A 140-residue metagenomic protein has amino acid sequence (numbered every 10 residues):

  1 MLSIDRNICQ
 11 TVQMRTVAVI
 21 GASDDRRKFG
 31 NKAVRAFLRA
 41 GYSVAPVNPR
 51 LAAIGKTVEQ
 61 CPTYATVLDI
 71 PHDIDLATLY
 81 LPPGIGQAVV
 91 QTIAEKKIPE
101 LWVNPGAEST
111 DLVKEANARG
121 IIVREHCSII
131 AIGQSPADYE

Functional and structural regions predicted by a protein language model:
L2-I4, K56-H72, T78-A88: Glycine-rich, highly charged phosphate/nucleotide-binding loops
Q13, H72-D73: Alpha-helix C-terminal capping/helix-to-coil transition sites in glycosyltransferase folds
R15, A40-Y42, K96-L101, R119-I121: A short helix->loop->beta-strand "cap" motif at the edges of active sites that frequently abuts
A18-I20: Conserved beta-strand elements of the Class I
R27-K28, R35-K56: NAD(P)-binding Rossmann-fold cofactor-contacting core
D75-L76, E100: Structural motif
I85-V103: Rossmann-fold NAD(P) dinucleotide-binding segment
P105-G133: Rossmann-fold NAD(P)-binding glycine/threonine-rich loop
